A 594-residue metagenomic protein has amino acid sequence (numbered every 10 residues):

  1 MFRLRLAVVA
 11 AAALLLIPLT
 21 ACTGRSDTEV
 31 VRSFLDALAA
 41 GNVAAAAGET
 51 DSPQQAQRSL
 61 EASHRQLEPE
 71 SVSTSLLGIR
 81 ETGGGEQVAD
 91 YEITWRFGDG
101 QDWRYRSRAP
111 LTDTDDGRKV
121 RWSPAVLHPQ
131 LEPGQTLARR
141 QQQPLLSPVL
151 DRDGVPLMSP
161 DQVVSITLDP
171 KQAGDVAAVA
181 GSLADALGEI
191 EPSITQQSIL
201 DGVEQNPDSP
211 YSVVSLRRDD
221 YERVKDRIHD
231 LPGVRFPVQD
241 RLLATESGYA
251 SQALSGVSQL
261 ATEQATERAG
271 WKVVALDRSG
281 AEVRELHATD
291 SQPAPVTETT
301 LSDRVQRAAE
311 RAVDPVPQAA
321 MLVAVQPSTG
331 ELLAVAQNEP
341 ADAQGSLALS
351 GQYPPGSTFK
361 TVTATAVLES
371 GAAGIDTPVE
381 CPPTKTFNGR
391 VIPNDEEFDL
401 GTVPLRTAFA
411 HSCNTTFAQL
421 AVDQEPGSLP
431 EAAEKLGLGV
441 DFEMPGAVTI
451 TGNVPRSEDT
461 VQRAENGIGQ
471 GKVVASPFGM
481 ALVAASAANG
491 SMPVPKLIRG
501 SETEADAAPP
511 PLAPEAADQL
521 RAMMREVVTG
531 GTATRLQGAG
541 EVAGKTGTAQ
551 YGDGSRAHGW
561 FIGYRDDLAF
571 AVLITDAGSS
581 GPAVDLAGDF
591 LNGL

Functional and structural regions predicted by a protein language model:
F2-G24: Secretory targeting and sorting signals
A10, T23-A39: Short, low-complexity, disordered segments immediately C-terminal to signal peptides in bacterial exported proteins
S26-V30, V43-D90: Short solvent-exposed beta->alpha transition segments
S33, E49, T94-G98, T136-R140 (+11 more regions): Second-shell loop/turn segments in exported
D90-E92, K119-S123, L127, L137-V149 (+3 more regions): Small/polar-residue-rich segments within soluble enzyme cores
D99-R139: Short beta-strand edge/turn micro-motifs at domain boundaries
L127-Q143, M158-L168, A173, A177 (+5 more regions): Short pre-catalytic segments that frame enzyme active sites
A320-G351, A366, S370-D576: Beta-lactam-recognizing serine transpeptidase/beta-lactamase-like catalytic domain environment
